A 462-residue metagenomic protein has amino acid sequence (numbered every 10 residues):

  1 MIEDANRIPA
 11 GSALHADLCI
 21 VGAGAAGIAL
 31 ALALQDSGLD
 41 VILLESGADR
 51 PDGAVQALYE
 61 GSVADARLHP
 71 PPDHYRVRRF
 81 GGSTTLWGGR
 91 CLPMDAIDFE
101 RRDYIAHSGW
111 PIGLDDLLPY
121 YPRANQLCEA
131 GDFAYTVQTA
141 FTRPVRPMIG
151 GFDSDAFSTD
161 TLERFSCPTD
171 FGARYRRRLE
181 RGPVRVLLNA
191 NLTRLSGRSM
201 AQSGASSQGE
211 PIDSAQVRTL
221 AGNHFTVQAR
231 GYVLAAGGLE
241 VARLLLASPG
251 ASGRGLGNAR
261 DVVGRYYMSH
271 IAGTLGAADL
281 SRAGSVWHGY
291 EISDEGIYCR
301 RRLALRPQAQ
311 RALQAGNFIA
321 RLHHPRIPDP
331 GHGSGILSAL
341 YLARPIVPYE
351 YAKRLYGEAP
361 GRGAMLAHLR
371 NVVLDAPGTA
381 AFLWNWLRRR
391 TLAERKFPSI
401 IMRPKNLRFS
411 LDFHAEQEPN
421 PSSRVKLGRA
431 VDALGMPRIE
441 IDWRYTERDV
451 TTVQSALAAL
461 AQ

Functional and structural regions predicted by a protein language model:
M1-L18, D36-S37: Extreme N-terminal leader/targeting segments of oxidoreductases
L18, A29-L39, G182: A short, Lys/Arg-enriched amphipathic alpha-helix followed by its capping loop at the start of a domain
G22-A25, S46, A236: Glycine-rich Rossmann-fold phosphate-binding loop(s) that bind the pyrophosphate of adenine dinucleotide cofactors
Q35-Q56: Glycine-rich FAD pyrophosphate-binding loop
D36, A48-R50, P70-D73, A215-D294: Glycine-rich loop(s) and the adjacent beta-strand/alpha-helix scaffold that form part
G61-V137, E418-G428, A433: Redox-cofactor-proximal catalytic regions of oxidoreductases
D103-A106, W110-M200, I212: Conserved redox-cofactor binding core of oxidoreductases
R260-V263, A272, G276-P437: FAD cofactor-binding and catalytic pocket of flavoenzymes
